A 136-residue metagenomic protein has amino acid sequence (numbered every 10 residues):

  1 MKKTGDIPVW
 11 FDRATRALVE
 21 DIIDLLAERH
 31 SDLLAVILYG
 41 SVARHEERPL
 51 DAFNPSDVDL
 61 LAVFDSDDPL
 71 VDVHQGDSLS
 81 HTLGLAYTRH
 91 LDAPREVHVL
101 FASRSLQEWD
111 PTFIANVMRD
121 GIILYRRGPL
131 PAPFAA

Functional and structural regions predicted by a protein language model:
M1-I37, S41-P55, D65-A136: Catalytic core of pol beta-like nucleotidyltransferases
L60-V63: Short beta-strand->loop micro-motif that forms the acidic, two-metal-ion catalytic signature in nucleotide-processing
